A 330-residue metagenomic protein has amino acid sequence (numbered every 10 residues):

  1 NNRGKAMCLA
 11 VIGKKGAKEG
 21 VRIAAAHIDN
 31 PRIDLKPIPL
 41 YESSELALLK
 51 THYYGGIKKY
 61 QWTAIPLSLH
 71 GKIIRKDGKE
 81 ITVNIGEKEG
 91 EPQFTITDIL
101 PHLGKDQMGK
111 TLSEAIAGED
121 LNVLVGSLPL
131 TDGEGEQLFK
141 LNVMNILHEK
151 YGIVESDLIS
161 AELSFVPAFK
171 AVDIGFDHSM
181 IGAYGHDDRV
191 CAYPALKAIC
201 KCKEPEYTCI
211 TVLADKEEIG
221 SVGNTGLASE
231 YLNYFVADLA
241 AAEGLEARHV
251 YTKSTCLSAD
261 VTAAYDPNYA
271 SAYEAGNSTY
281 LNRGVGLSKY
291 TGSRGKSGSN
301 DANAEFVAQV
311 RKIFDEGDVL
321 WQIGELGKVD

Functional and structural regions predicted by a protein language model:
N1-D330: N-terminal hydrophobic/helix-forming segments and targeting peptides
